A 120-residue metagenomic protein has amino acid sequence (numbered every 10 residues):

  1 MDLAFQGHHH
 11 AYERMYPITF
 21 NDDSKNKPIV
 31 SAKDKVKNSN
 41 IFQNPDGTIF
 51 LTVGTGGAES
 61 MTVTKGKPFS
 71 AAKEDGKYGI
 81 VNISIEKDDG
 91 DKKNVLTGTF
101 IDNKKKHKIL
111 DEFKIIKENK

Functional and structural regions predicted by a protein language model:
M1-V95: Long, structured stretches of catalytic cores involved in phosphate-ester chemistry, encompassing
N82-S84, T99, K114: Short, well-ordered beta-strand micro-motif
E86-G90, K104, E118: Short acidic-glycine loop/turn motifs at beta-strand connectors
T97-L110: Short, solvent-exposed aromatic-acidic interface loops
D111-K120: Extracellular/periplasmic ectodomains of large secreted or surface enzymes and adhesion receptors
